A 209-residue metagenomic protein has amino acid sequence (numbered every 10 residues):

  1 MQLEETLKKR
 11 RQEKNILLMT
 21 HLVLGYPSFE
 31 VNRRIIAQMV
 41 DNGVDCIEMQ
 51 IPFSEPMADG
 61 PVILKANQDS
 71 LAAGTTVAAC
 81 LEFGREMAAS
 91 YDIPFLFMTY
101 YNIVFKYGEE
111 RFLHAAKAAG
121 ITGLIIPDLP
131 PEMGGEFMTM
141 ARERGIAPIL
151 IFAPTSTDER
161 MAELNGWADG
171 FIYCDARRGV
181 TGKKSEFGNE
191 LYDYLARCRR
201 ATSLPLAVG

Functional and structural regions predicted by a protein language model:
M1-H21, R85-A89: N-terminal amphipathic alpha-helix/helix-capping segment at the start of soluble metabolic enzymes
L18-L22, I47-M49, F95-T99, L124-I126 (+3 more regions): Hydrophobic faces of well-ordered beta-strands that scaffold small-molecule active sites in alpha/beta enzyme cores
L18-N32, L96-G108, A147-S156, K184: Active-site mouth loops of central-metabolism enzymes
F29-D41, S156-W167, T202-S203, V208: Catalytic cores of alpha/beta
V40, C46-I47, I51-F53, L64-L129: Active-site beta->alpha loop and helix N-cap motifs at the rims of alpha/beta catalytic domains
G43, A116-T122, A141-I149, G166-I172: Glycine-enriched alpha-helix->loop->beta-strand junction motifs that scaffold or abut catalytic
K65-A66, A73, M161-A196, R200 (+1 more regions): Glycine/Thr-rich beta-alpha phosphate-binding loop at enzyme active sites
A72-T75, G120-M133, A147-S156, M161-A162 (+1 more regions): Catalytic beta/alpha-barrel core
